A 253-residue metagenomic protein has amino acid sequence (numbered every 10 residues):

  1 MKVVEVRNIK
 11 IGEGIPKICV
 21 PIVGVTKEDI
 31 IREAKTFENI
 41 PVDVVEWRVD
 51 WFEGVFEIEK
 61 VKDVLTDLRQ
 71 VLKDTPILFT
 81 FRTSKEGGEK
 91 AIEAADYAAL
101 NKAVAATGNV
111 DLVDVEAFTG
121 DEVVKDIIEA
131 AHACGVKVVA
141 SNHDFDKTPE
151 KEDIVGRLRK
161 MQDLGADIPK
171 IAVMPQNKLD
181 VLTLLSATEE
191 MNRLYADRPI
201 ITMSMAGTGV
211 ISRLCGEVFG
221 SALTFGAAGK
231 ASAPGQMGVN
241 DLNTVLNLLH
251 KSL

Functional and structural regions predicted by a protein language model:
M1-K10, K251-L253: Short, Lys/Arg-enriched, disordered terminal segments
K2-V4, G14-A133, H143-K147: Active-site beta->alpha loop and helix N-cap motifs at the rims of alpha/beta catalytic domains
V6-I9, D67-L68, D96, K151-Q162: Short N-terminal signal/transit or membrane-insertion segments and the immediately adjacent low-complexity/disordered
I9-G14, Q70, A105, Q162-D163 (+2 more regions): Solvent-exposed alpha-helices and their adjacent loops that cap or buttress functional pockets in soluble metabolic
L112, A117-L253: Catalytic alpha/beta core domains of metabolic enzymes, predominantly
